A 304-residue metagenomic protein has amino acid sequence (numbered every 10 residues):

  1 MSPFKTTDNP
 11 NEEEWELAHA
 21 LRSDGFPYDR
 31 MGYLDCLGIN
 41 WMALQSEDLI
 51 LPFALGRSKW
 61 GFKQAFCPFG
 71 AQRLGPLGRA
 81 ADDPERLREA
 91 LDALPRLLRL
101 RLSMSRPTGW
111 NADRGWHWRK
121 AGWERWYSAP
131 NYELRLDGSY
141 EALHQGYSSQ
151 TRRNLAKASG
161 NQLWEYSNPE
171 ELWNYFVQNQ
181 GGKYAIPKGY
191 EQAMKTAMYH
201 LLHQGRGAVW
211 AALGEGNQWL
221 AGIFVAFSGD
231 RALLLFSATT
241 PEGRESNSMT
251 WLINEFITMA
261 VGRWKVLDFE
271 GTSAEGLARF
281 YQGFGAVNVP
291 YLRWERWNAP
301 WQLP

Functional and structural regions predicted by a protein language model:
S2-E47, P52-G61, A112-R244, G283: A conserved beta-strand-loop-helix scaffold within acyl/acetyltransferase catalytic domains
Q45-P52, L98-S105, W164-S167, V266-F269 (+1 more regions): A structural signal for short, well-ordered beta-strand segments and their strand-loop junctions that often border
R57-R73: Conserved acyl-donor/pantetheine-binding loop and adjacent beta-alpha core of acyl/acetyltransferases and related
G70, L94-R96, R125-S128, S228 (+1 more regions): A short, structural micro-pattern
Q72-A80, E242: The substrate-binding groove and active-site-proximal loops of carbohydrate-active enzymes, especially glycoside
R73, R99, A129-N131: Extracellular structured ligand-interaction cores
R86-D92, T196-L303: Aromatic (often tryptophan-rich) hydrophobic motifs at membrane interfaces
L102-A112, F269-L277: Conserved beta-strand-loop-alpha-helix junction that forms the acyl-donor binding cleft
